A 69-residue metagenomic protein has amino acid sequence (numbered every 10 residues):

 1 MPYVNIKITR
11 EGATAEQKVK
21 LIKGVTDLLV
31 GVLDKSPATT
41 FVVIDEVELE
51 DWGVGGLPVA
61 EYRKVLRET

Functional and structural regions predicted by a protein language model:
P2-T69: A domain-level signal for the structural core that forms small-molecule/cofactor-binding pockets and catalytic centers
